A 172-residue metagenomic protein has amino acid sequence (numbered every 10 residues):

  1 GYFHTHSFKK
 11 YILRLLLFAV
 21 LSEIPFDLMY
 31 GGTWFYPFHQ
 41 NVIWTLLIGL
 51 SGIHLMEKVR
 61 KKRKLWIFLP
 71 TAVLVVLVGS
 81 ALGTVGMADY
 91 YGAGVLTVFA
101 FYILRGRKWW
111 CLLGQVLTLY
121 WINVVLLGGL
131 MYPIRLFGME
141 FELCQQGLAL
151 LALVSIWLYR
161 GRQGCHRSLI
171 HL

Functional and structural regions predicted by a protein language model:
G1-L172: Alpha-helical transmembrane segments and their immediate juxtamembrane cytosolic regions
